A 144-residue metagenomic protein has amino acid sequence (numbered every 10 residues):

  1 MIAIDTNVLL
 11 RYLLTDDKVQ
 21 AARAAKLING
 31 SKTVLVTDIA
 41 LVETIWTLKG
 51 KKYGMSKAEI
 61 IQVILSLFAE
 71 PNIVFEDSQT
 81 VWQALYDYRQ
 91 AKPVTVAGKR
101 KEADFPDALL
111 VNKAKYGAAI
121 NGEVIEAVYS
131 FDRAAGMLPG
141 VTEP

Functional and structural regions predicted by a protein language model:
M1-V36, K52-Q62, V124: Short, well-structured N-terminal submotif of metal-dependent ribonuclease cores
D5, V36, A103-D104, D132 (+1 more regions): Histidine- and aromatic-rich ligand-binding microenvironments
D38-W46: Short, conserved active-site loops that position catalytic residues or coordinate cofactors/metal ions across diverse
I45, K49, L65-F68, L85: Amphipathic alpha-helical segments within well-ordered protein domains
K52, G117-N121, T142: Active-site catalytic pocket residues across diverse enzymes, especially alpha/beta-hydrolases
N72-Y129: Active-site neighborhoods of divalent-metal-dependent phosphate/nucleic-acid chemistry enzymes
S130-G136: Short, polar loop motifs at secondary-structure junctions
L138-G140: Short glycine-/acidic-enriched loop or helix-start segments at secondary-structure transitions that form or flank
